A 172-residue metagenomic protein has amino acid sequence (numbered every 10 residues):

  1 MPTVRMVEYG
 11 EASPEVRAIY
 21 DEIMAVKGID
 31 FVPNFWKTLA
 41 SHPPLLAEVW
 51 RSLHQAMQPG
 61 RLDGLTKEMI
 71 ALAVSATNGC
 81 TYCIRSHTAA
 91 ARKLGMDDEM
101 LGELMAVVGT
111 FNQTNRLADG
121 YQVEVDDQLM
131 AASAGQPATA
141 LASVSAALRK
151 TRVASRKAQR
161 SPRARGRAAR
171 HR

Functional and structural regions predicted by a protein language model:
M1-R172: Hydrophobic alpha-helical segments
